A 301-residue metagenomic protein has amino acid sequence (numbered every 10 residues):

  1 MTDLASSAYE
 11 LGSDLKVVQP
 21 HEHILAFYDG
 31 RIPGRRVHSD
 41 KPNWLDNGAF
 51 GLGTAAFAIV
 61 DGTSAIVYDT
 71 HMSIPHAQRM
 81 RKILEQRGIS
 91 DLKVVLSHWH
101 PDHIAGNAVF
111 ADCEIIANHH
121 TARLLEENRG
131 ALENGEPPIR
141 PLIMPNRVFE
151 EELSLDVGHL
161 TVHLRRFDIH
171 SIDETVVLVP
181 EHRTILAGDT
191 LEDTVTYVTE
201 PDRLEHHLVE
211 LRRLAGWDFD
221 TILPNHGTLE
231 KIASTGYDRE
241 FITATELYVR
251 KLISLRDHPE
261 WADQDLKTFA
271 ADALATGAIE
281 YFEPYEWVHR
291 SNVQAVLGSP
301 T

Functional and structural regions predicted by a protein language model:
M1-T63: Zn-dependent metallo-beta-lactamase
T2-Y9, G216-D218, L229-T301: Accessory terminal helices/loops
N47-A49, P138-R140, M144-N146, R166-D168: Short Gly/Pro-enriched turn/cap motifs at secondary-structure boundaries
G53-A56, E150-E152, I172-T175: Short glycine-rich loop/turn motifs
A65, S154, T161-H163, D168-L247: Metallo-beta-lactamase
I66-T70, K93-V95, H163-L164: Short catalytic-loop micro-motif centered on adjacent basic/acidic residues
T70-M72, H98-W99, H120, R183 (+2 more regions): Active-site metal-binding loops of divalent metal-dependent hydrolases
P75-S154: Active-site HxH/HxHxD metal-binding segment of metal-dependent hydrolases
